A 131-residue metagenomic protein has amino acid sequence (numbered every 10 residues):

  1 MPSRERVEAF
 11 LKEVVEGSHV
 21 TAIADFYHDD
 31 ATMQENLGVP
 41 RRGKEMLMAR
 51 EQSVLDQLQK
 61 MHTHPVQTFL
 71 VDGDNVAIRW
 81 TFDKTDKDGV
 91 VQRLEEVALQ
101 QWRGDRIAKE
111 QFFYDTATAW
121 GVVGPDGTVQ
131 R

Functional and structural regions predicted by a protein language model:
M1-D25, D29, G127-R131: Short, low-complexity N-terminal intrinsically disordered segments enriched in polar/charged residues
E5, V20-D72: A solvent-exposed, acidic/Ser-Thr-rich amphipathic alpha-helical stretch
E51, H64-L70, D83, E95-Q101 (+1 more regions): Hydrophobic/aromatic beta-strand elements that line small-molecule binding cavities or substrate pockets in beta-rich
D56-K60, K84-R93: Short, cysteine-centered beta-strand-loop-beta hairpins and adjacent loop/turn segments enriched in charged/polar
D72-F82: A short hydrophobic beta-strand element
Q111-R131: Low-complexity, intrinsically disordered terminal/linker segments enriched in charged and Gly/Pro repeats
